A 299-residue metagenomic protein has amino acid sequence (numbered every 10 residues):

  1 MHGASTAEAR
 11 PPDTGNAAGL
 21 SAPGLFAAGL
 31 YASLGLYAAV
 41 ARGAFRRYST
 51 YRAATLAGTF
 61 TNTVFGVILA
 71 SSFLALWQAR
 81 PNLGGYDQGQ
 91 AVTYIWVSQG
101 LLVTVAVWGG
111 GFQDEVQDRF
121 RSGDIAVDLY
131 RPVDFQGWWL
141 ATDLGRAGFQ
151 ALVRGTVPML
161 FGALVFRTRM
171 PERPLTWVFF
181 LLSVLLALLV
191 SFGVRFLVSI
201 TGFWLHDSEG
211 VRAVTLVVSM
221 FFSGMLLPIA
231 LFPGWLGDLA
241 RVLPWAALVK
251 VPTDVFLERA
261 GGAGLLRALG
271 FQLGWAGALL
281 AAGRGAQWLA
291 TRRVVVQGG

Functional and structural regions predicted by a protein language model:
M1-N16, P23-G299: Hydrophobic transmembrane alpha-helices and immediately adjacent juxtamembrane helices of multi-pass inner-membrane
